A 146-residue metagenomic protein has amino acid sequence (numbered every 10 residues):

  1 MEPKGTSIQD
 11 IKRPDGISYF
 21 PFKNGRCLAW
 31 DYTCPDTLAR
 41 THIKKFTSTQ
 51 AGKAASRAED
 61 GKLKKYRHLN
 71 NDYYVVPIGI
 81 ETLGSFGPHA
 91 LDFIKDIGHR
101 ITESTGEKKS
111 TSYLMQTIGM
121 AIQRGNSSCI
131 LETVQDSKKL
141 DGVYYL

Functional and structural regions predicted by a protein language model:
M1-P14, F22-L28, C34-L146: Non-catalytic C-terminal interaction segments of nucleic acid-processing enzymes
